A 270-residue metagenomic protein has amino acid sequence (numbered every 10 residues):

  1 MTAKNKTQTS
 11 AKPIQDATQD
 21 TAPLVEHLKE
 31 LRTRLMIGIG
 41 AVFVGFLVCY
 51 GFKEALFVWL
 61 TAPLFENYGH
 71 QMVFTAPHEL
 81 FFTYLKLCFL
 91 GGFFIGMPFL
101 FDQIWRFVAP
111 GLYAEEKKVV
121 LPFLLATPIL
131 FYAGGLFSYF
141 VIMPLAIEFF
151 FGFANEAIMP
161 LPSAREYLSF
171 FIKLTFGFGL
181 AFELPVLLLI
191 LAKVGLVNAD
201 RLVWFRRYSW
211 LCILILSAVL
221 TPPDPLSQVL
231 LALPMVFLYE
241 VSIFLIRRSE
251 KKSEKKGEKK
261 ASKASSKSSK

Functional and structural regions predicted by a protein language model:
M1-K270: Membrane topogenic/interface segments and analogous intrinsically disordered interaction regions
